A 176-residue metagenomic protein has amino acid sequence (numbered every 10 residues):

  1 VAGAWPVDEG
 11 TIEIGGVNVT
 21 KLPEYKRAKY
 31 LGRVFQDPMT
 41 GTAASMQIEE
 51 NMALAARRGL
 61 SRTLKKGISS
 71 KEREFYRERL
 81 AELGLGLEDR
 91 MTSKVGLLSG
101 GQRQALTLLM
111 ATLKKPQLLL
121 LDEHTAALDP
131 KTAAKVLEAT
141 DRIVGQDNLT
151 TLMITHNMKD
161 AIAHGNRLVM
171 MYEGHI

Functional and structural regions predicted by a protein language model:
A2: Helix-to-loop junction immediately C-terminal to a conserved catalytic motif
G10-V17: Conserved ABC transporter NBD signature motif
N18-G32, R62-S69: ABC ATPase NBD coupling module
M46-R58: Q-loop/switch helix immediately C-terminal to the Walker
A111-T112: ABC ATPase C-loop
L119-D122: Catalytic Walker B motif of ABC-type/P-loop ATPase nucleotide-binding domains
A134-D147: Helical segment within the ABC ATPase nucleotide-binding domain
T155-H156: H-loop/switch region of ABC-family ATPase nucleotide-binding domains
